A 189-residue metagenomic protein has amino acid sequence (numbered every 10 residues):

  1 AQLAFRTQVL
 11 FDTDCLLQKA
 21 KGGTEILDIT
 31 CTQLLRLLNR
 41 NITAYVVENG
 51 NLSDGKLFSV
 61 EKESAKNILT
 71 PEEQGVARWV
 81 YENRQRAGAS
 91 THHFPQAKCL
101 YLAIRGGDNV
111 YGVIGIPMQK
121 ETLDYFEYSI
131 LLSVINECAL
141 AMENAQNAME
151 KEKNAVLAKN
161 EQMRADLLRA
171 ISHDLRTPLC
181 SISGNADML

Functional and structural regions predicted by a protein language model:
A1, H173, A186-L189: Short, intrinsically disordered, charge-balanced linker/junction segments flanking boundaries in proteins
Q2-V9, K19, E150-Q162: Short, charged amphipathic alpha-helical "coupling" segments at sensory-output junctions in signaling proteins
D12-K153, S183, L189: GAF sensory domains
A165, R169-H173: Conserved phosphoacceptor histidine of two-component systems
C180: Secreted/periplasmic proteins that engage bacterial cell-wall peptidoglycan
